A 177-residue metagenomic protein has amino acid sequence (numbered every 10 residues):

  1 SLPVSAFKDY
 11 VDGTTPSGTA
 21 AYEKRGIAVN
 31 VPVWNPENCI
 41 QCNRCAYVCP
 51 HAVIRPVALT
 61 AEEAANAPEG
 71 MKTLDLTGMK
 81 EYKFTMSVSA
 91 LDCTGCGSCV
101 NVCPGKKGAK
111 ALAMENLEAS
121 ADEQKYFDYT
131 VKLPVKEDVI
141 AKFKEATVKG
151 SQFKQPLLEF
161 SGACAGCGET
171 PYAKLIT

Functional and structural regions predicted by a protein language model:
S1-C93, V100-K174: Ferredoxin-type iron-sulfur electron-transfer modules and their immediate structural context
